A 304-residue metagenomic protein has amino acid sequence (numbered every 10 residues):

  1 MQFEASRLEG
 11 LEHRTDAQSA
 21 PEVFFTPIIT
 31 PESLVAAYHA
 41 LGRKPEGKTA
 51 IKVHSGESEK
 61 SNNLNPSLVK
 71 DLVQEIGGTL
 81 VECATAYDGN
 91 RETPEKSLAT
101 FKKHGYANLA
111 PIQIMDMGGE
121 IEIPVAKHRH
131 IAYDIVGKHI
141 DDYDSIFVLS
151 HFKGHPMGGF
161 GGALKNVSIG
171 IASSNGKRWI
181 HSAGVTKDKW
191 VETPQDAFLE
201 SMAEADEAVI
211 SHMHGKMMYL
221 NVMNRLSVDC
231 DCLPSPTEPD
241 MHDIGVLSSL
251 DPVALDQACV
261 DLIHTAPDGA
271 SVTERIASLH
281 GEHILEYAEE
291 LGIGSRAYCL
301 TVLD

Functional and structural regions predicted by a protein language model:
G10, R14-D71, E75, T79-D304: Extended, low-polarity segments enriched in aliphatic/aromatic residues
